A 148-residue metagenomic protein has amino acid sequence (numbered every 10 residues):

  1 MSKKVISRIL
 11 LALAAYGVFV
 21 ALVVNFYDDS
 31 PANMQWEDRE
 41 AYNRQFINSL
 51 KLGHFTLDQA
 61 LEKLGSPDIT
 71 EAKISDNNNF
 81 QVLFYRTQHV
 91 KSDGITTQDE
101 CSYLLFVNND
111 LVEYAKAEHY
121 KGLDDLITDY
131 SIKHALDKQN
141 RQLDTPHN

Functional and structural regions predicted by a protein language model:
S2-N148: Residues within mature, well-folded domains
